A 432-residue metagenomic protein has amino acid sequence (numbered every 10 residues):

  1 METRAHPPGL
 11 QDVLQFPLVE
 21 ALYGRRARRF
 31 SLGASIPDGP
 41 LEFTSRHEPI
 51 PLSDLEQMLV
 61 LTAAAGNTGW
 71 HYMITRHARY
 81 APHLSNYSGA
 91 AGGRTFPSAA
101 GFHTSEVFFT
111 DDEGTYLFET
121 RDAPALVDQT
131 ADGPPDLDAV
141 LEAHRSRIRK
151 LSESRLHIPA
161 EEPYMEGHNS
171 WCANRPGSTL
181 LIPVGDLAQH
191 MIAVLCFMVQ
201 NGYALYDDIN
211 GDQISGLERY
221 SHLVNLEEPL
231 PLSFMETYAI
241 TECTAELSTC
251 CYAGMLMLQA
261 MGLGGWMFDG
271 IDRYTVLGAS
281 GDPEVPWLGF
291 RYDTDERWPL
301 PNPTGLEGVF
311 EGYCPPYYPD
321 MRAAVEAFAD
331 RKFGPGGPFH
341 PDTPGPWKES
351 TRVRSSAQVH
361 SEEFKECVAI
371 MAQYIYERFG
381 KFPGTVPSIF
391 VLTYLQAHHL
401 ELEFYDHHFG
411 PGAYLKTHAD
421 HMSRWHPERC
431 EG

Functional and structural regions predicted by a protein language model:
M1-G432: Acidic, surface-exposed loops and disordered segments
